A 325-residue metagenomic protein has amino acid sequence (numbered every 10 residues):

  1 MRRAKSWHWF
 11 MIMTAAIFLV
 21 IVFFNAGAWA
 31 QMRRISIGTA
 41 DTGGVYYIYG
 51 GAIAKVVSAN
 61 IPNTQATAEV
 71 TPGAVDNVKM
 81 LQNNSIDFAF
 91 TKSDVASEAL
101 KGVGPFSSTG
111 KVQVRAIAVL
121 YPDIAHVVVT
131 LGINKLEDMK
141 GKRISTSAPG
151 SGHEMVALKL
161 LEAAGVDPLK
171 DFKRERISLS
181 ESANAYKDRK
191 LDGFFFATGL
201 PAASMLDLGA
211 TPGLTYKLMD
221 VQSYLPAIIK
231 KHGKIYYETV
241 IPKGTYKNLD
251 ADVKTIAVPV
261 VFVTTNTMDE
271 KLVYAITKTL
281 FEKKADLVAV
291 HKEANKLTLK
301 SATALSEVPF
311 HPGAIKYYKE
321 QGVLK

Functional and structural regions predicted by a protein language model:
R2-A15: Bacterial N-terminal signal peptides that target proteins for export
A16-I17, A28: Cleavable N-terminal signal peptides
F23-A30: Sec/Tat signal peptide C-region and signal peptidase I cleavage site
M32, I61-N63, G73-D76, N83 (+6 more regions): Extracytoplasmic
R34-N60, T64-Q65, D123-D188, K300 (+2 more regions): Bilobed "Venus flytrap"/periplasmic-binding protein-like clamshell domains and structurally analogous long
G51-K55, T67-K111, V127-T130, N134 (+3 more regions): Pocket-flanking alpha-helical
S93-V95, V103-P105, P168-V263, T267-M268: Pocket-lining segment of extracytoplasmic ligand-binding domains
Y246, A251-K325: Segments of small-molecule ligand-sensing domains
